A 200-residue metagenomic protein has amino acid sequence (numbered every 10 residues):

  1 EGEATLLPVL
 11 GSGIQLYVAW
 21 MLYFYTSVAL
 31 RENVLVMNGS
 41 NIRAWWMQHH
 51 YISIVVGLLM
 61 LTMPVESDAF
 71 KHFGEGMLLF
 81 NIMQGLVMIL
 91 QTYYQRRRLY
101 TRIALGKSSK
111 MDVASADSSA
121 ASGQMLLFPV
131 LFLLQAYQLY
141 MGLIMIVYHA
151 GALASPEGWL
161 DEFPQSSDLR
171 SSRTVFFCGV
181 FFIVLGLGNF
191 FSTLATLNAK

Functional and structural regions predicted by a protein language model:
E1-K200: Eukaryotic polytopic
